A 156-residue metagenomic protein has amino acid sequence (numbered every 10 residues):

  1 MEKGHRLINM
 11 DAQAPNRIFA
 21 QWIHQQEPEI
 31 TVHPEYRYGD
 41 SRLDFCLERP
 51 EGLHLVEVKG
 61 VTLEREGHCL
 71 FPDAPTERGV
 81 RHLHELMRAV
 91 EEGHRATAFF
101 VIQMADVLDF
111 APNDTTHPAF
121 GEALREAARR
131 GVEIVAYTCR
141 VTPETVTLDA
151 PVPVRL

Functional and structural regions predicted by a protein language model:
M1-Q25: Terminal, basic amphipathic appendages of nucleotide-handling enzymes
W22-Y38: A short acidic/basic microdomain associated with nuclease active sites
L43-D73, L86: Conserved catalytic cores of phosphodiester-cleaving nucleases, focusing on short active-site segments
L55, A98-F100, A136: Structural beta-sheet core signal
F71-R81: A short acidic, glycine-rich active-site loop that binds or catalyzes chemistry on phosphate/adenosine moieties
R81-E91: Histidine-anchored nucleotide/phosphate-binding helix
E92-A105: Glycine-rich phosphate/pyrophosphate-binding loops and their adjacent beta-strand/loop elements at enzyme active sites
Q103-L156: Domain-level recognition of nuclease-like catalytic cores that cleave nucleotide substrates
